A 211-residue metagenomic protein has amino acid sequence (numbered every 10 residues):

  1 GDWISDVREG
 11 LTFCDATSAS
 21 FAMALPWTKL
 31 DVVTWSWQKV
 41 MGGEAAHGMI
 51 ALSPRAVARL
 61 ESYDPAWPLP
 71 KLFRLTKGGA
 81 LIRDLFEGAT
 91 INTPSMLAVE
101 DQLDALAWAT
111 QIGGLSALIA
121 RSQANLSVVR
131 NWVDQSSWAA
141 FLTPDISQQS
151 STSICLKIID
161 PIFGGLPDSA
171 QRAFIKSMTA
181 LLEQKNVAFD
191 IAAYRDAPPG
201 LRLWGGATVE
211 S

Functional and structural regions predicted by a protein language model:
G1-T17, V32: Active-site phosphate-binding strand-loop segment of PLP-dependent enzymes
I4-V7, A24-T28, V40-E44, I146 (+1 more regions): Solvent-exposed alpha-helices and their adjacent loops that cap or buttress functional pockets in soluble metabolic
F13, W27-Q38, G48: Conserved active-site segment immediately N-terminal to the catalytic lysine that forms the internal aldimine
C14-T17, S36-Q38, L52-P54, A193 (+1 more regions): Fold-independent oxyanion-binding glycine-rich loops and adjacent beta-strand/coil segments at enzyme active sites
S20-F21: Catalytic P-loop NTPase motifs of RecA-like helicase/translocase cores
V32, H47-A51, S153-C155: Conserved hydrophobic/aromatic beta-strand scaffold that supports enzyme active sites
Q38-W132: Active-site C-terminal subdomain of aminotransferase-like
D134, W138-E210: Conserved C-terminal alpha-helix-loop-beta "cap" of PLP-dependent enzymes that closes/shapes the active-site mouth
